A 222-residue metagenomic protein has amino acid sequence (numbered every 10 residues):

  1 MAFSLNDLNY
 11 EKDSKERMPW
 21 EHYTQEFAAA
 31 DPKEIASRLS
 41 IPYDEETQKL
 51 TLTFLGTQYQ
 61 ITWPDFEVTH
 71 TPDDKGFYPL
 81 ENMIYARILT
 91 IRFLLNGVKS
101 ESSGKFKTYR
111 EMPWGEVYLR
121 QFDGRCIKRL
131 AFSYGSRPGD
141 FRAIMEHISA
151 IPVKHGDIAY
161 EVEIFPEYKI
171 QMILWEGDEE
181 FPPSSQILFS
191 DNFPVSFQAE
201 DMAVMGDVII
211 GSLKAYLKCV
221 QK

Functional and structural regions predicted by a protein language model:
M1-Q48, A86-I148: Short Lys/Arg-enriched alpha/beta "domain-start" segment
I35-D65, I151-E176: Amphipathic, interaction-prone secondary-structure segments
T57-I88, W175-E200: Intrinsically disordered, low-complexity regulatory segments enriched in Ser/Thr/Pro and charged residues
P72, G76, Y109-M112, E116 (+5 more regions): Generic, low-specificity signal for short hydrophobic/alpha-helical stretches with a mild N-terminal bias, encompassing
Y78-K105, S190-K222: Ampiphathic alpha-helical segments that act as solvent-exposed interaction surfaces
Y118-C126, Q171-G177, M202: Short, charged low-complexity intrinsically disordered segments located at boundaries of structured domains
F132-V195: Conserved binding-pocket/active-site segment within a compact domain
